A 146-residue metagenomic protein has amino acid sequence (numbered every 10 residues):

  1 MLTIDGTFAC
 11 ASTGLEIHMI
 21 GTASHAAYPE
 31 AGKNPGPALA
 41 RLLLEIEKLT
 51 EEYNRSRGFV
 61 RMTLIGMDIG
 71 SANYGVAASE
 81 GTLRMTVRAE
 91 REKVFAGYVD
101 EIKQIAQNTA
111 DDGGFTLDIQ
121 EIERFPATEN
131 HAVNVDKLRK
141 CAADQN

Functional and structural regions predicted by a protein language model:
M1-L44: Fold-level recognition of mixed alpha/beta catalytic cores in primary-metabolism enzymes, strongest
A27, G36-N146: Metal-dependent amide/peptide-bond hydrolase catalytic core, centered on the "pita-bread" metallohydrolase fold
